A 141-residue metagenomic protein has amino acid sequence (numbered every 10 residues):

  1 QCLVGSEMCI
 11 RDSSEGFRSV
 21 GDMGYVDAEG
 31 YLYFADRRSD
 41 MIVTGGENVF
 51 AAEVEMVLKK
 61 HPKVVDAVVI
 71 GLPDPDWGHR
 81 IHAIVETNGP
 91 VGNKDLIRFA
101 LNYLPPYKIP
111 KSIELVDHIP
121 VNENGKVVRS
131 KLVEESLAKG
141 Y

Functional and structural regions predicted by a protein language model:
Q1-G5, C9-I10: Single conserved hydrophobic/aromatic residue that forms the stacking wall/gate of nucleotide- or nucleobase-binding
V4-G5, E53, G140: ABC transporter nucleotide-binding domains
R11-F17, Y141: Conserved ATP-binding loop and adjacent catalytic segment of the adenylate-forming AMP-binding
S14-G16, M23-K108, H118, K131-E134: AMP-binding/adenylate-forming catalytic core of the ANL superfamily
I113-V116: General small-molecule cofactor/ligand-binding pocket signal
E134-Y141: Acidic/polar alpha-helix N-cap and adjacent early helical turns within long charge-rich amphipathic helices/linkers
